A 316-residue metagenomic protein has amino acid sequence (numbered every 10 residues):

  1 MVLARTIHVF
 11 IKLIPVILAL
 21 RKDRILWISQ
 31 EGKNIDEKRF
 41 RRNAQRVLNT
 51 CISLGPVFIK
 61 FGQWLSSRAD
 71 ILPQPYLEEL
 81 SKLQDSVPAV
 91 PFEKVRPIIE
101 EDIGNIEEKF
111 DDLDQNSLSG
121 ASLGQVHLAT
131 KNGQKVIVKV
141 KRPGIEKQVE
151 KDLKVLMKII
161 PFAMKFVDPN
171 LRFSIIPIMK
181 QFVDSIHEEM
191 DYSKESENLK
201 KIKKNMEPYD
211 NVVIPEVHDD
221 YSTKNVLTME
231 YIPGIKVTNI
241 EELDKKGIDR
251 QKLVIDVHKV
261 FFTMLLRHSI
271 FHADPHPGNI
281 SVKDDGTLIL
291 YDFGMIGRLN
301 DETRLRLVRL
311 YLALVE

Functional and structural regions predicted by a protein language model:
M1-M264, S269, P277, S281-L305 (+1 more regions): Broad phosphate/nucleotide-binding scaffolds in NTP-utilizing and phosphate-metabolizing enzymes
H272: Histidine-centered phosphotransfer motif of kinases
